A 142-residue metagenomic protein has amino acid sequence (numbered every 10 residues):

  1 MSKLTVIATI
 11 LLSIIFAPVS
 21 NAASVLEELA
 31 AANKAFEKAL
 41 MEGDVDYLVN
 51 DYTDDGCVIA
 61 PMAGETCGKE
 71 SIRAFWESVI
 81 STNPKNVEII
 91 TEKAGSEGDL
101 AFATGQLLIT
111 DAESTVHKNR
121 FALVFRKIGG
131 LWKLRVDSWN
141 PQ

Functional and structural regions predicted by a protein language model:
L4, T9-S13, A17-D54, E70 (+1 more regions): Short, low-complexity N-terminal intrinsically disordered segments enriched in polar/charged residues
L26-A30, V45-E97, V116: A solvent-exposed, acidic/Ser-Thr-rich amphipathic alpha-helical stretch
F36, W76, I89-A94, Q106-I109 (+1 more regions): Hydrophobic/aromatic beta-strand elements that line small-molecule binding cavities or substrate pockets in beta-rich
V58-I59, A103, L134-V136: Short hydrophobic/aromatic-rich beta-strand segments that constitute the beta-sheet cores of beta-sandwich/beta-barrel
A94-L100, R126-L131: A short, structured loop/turn motif at beta-sheet edges
I109-T110, P141: Short, surface-exposed beta-strand-loop junctions and turns on beta-sheet-rich folds
K118-Q142: Short beta-strand edge/turn micro-motifs at domain boundaries
